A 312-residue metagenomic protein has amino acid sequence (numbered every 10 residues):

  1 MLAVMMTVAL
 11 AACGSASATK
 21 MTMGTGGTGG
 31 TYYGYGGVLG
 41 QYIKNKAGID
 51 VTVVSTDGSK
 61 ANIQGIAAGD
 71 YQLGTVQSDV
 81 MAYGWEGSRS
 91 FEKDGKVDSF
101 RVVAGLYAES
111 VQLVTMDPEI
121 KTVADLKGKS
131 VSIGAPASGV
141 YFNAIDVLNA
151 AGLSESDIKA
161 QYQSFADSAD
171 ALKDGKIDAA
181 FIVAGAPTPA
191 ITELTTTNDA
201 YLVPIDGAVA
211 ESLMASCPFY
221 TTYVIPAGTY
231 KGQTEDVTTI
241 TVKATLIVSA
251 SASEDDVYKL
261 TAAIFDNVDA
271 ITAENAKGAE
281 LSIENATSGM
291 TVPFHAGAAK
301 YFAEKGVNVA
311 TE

Functional and structural regions predicted by a protein language model:
M1-M21, T311-E312: Short, low-complexity disordered leader/linker segments with a strong preference for bacterial N-terminal type II
K20-K46, D50-T52, A108-D174, S288 (+2 more regions): Bilobed "Venus flytrap"/periplasmic-binding protein-like clamshell domains and structurally analogous long
G36-Q41, V54-K93, L113-E119, A166-A171 (+2 more regions): Pocket-flanking alpha-helical
K46-S55, A61, D70, N198-D199 (+2 more regions): N-terminal secretory/targeting leader peptides
S78-V80, G87-F91, E155-L246, A252: Pocket-lining segment of extracytoplasmic ligand-binding domains
A82-G87, S99-G105: Short beta-strand-centered segments that line the small-molecule binding cleft or hinge of alpha/beta clamshell
S130, P136-D146, F219-M290: Ligand-binding clefts/hinges and TM-proximal coupling segments of bilobed small-molecule sensing domains
Q163, D167, D174, A184-P204 (+2 more regions): An extracytoplasmic/periplasmic, membrane-proximal ligand-sensing/linker region
